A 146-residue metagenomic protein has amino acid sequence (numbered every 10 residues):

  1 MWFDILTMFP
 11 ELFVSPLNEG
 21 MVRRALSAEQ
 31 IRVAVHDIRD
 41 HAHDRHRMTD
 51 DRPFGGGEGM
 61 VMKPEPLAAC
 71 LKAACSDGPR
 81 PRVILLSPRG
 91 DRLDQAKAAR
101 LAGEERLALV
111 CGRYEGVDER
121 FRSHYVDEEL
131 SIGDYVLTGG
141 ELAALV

Functional and structural regions predicted by a protein language model:
M1-A74: N-terminal nucleotide/polyanion-binding subdomain common to many enzyme families
D4-L6, A34-H36, I84, L107-L109 (+1 more regions): Hydrophobic/aromatic beta-strand patches that form the interior of the parallel beta-sheet core in alpha/beta enzyme
N18-E19, K97-A98, F121-S123: Short amphipathic alpha-helical segments
D37-R39, S87, G133: Residues at the C-termini of beta-strands that transition into short coil/loop
I38-H41, R113-V117: Short glycine-enriched loops at secondary-structure junctions
P53-G56, G112, G133, L137: Short histidine-centered catalytic/ligand-binding loop motif
M62-R113, E119: S-adenosyl-L-methionine/SAH cofactor-binding core of RNA-modifying enzymes
V117, F121-V146: Structured adenosyl-cofactor binding patch, chiefly the S-adenosyl-L-methionine
